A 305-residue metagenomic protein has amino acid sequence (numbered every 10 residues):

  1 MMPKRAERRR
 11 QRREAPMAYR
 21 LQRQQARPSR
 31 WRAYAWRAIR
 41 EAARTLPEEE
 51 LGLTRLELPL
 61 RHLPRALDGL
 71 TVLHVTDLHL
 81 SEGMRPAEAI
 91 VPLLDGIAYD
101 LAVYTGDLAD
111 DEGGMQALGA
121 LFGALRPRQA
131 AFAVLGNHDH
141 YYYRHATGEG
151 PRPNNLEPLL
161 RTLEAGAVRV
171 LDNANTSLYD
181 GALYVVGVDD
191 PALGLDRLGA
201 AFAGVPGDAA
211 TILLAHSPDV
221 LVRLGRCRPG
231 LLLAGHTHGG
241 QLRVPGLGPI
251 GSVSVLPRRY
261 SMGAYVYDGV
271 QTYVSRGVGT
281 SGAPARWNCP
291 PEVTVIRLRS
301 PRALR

Functional and structural regions predicted by a protein language model:
M2-T54, P59-L60, V266-R305: Acidic, His/Gly-rich catalytic cores of divalent-metal-dependent hydrolytic chemistry
Q25-A124: N-terminal active-site segment of His-dependent metallophosphoesterases
R40-E48, V72-E88, A109-E112, Y141-N154 (+2 more regions): Acidic/histidine-rich helix-loop elements that form or flank divalent-metal/phosphate-binding sites at the catalytic
L51, L60-L73, V168-R169, N175-V185 (+2 more regions): Beta-strand-turn-beta hairpins that frame and shape the catalytic cleft of phosphate-ester-processing enzymes
L73-T76, L101-D107, A131-N137, L171-N173 (+3 more regions): Active-site neighborhood of phospho(di)ester-bond hydrolases with catalytic His/Asp-centered motifs
R85-L178: Core catalytic region of metal-dependent phosphoesterases/phosphodiesterases, especially metallo-beta-lactamase-like
Y143-V168, D172-N175, Y179-A215, L221-V222 (+2 more regions): Binuclear metal-dependent hydrolase catalytic cores centered on His/Asp/Glu-rich metal-binding motifs
P218-R297, R302-L304: Conserved beta-sheet core of the metallophosphoesterase superfamily
